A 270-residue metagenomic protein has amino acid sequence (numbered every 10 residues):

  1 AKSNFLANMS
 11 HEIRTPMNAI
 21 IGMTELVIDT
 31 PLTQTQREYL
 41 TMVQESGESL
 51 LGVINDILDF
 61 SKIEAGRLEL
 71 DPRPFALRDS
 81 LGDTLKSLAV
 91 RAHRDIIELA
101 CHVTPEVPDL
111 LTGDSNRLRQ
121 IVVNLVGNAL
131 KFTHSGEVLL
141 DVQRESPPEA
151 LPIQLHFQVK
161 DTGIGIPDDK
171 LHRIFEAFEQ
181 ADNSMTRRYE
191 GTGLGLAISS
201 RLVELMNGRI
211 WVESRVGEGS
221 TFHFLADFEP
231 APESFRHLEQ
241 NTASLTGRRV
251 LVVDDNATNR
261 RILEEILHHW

Functional and structural regions predicted by a protein language model:
K2, S184: Short basic (Lys/Arg) and small-residue
I28-Q34: Short acidic helix/loop segment immediately C-terminal to the autophosphorylated histidine in two-component histidine
E45-L50: Short alpha-helical segment of the dimerization/phosphotransfer core of two-component systems
S61-P72: Helix-loop junction within the histidine kinase core
H102, E145-H156, D169, H223-D254 (+1 more regions): Disordered, acidic interdomain junction associated with two-component signaling
I166-Q180: Short conserved segment of the HATPase_c
N207-E213: Glycine-rich ATP-binding loops of the HATPase_c
